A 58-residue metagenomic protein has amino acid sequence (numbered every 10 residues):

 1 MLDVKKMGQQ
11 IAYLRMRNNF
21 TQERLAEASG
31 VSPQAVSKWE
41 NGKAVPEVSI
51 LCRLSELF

Functional and structural regions predicted by a protein language model:
M1-R17: A short, Lys/Arg-rich alpha-helix, primarily the initiator
N19-K38, R53: Short alpha-helical DNA-recognition segment
N41: Short, conserved catalytic or interaction motifs in soluble domains
S49-F58: DNA major-groove recognition helix of helix-turn-helix/homeodomain DNA-binding modules
